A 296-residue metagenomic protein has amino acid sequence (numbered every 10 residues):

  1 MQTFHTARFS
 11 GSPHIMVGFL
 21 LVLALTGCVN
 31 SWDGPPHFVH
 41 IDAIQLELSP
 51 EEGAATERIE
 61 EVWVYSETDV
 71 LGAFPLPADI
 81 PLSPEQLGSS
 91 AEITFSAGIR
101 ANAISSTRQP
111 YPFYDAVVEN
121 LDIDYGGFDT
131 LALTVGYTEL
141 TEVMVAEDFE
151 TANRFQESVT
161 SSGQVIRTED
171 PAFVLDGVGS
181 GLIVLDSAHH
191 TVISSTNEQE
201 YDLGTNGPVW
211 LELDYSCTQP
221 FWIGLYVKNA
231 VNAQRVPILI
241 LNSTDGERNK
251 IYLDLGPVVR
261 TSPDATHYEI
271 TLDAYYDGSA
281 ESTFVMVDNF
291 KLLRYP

Functional and structural regions predicted by a protein language model:
A24-G27: C-terminal motif of bacterial Sec signal peptides marking the signal peptidase cleavage site
S66-E67, Q86-S106: A short, solvent-exposed beta-strand micro-motif common in secreted/extracellular proteins
R100-L133: Structured interaction patches on ligand/partner-binding surfaces of diverse proteins
T130-G163, F284-F290, P296: Extracellular carbohydrate-recognition regions
E147-F149, N197-F221, L253, F290: Extra-cytoplasmic beta-strand recognition segments
V165-I193: Short carbohydrate-recognition loop motifs
V184-W210, A230-L239: Secreted extracellular polysaccharide-interacting domains
N232-A265, A280-E281: Extracellular carbohydrate recognition and processing domains and analogous Trp-centered ligand-binding platforms
